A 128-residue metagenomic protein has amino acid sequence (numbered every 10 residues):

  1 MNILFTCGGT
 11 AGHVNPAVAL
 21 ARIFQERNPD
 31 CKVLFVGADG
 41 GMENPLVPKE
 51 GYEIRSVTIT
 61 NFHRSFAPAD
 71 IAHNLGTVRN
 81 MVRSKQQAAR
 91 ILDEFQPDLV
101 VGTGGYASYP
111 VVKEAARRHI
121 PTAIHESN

Functional and structural regions predicted by a protein language model:
I3-T10, E26-K85: Conserved nucleotide-sugar phosphate-binding/catalytic loop shared by glycosyltransferases and other
T10-A11, G105-A107: Residue-level detector of alpha-helix initiation sites
H13-Q25: Short amphipathic alpha-helix
L20, S84-A88: Generic hydrophobic alpha-helical segments
V33-F35, V101-G102, T122-H125: Short catalytic-loop micro-motif centered on adjacent basic/acidic residues
S56-N61, T103, I124-N128: Short beta->alpha connector loops at strand-helix junctions that form conserved, small/polar/Pro-enriched
Q87-V100, A107-A123: Glycosyltransferases and closely related glycan-assembly transferases that use nucleotide-activated donors
